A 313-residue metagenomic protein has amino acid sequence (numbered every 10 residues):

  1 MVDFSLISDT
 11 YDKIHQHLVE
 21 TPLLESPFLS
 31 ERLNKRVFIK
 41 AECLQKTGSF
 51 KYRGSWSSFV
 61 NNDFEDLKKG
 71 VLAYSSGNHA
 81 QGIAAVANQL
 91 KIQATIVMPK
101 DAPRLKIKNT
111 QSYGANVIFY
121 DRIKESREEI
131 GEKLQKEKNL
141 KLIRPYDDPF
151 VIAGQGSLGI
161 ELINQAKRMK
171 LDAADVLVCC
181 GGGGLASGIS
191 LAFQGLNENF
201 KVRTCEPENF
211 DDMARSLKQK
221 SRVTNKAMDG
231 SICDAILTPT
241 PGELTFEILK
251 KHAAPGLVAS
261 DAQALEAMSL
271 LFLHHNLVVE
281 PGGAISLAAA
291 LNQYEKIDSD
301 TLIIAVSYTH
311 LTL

Functional and structural regions predicted by a protein language model:
M1-L311: PLP-dependent amino-acid enzyme catalytic core
